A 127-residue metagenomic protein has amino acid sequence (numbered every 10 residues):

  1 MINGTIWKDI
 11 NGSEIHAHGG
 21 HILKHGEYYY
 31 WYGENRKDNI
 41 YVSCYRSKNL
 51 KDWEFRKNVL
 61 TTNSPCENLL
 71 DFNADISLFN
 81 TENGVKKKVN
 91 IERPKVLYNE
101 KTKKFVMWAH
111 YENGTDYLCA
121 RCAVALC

Functional and structural regions predicted by a protein language model:
M1-C127: Carbohydrate-active catalytic/glycan-binding domains of CAZyme proteins, especially the secreted or lumenal ectodomains
